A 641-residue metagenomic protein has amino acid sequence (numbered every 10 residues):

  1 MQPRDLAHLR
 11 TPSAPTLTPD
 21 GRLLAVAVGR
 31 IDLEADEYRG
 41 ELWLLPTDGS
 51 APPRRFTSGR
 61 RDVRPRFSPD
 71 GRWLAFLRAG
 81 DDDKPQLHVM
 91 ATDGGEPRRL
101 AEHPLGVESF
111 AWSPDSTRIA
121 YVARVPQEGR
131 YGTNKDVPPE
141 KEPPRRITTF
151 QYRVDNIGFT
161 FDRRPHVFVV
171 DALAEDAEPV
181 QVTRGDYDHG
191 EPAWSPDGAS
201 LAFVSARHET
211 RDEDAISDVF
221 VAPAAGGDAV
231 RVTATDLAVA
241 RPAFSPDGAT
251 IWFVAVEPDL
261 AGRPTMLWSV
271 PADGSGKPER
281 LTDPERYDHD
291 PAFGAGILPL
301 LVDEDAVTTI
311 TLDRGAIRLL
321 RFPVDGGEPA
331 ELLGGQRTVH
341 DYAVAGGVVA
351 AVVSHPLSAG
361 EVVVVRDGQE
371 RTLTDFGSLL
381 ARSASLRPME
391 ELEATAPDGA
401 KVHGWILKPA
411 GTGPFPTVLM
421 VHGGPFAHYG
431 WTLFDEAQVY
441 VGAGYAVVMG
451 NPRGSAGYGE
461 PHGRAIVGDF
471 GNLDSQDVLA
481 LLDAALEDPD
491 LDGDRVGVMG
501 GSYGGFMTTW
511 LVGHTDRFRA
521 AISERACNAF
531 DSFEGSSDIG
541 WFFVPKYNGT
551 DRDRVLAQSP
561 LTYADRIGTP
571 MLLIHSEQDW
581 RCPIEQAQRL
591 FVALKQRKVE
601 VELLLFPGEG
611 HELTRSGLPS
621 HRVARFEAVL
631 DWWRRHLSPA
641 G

Functional and structural regions predicted by a protein language model:
M1-T11, L44-V63, M90-G106, T133-K135 (+8 more regions): Multi-bladed beta-propeller domains
P19-D20, P69-D70, P114-D115, P196-D197 (+3 more regions): Residue-level detector of Asp-centered blade-edge/turn motifs that repeat once per structural unit in beta-propeller
L24, G71-L74, I119-A120, L201-A202 (+3 more regions): Hydrophobic beta-strand positions that form the internal "hydrophobic ladder" of WD40/Gbeta-like beta-propeller blades
E34-R39, G80-P85, G158-R164, R211-S217 (+3 more regions): Short, solvent-exposed loop/turn segments at conserved positions within beta-propeller repeat blades
R39-E41, R124-L173, S217, M266 (+3 more regions): Predominantly five- to eight-bladed beta-propeller fold
F376-D494, G501, F533-G535, I539: Cap/lid segment of the alpha/beta-hydrolase catalytic domain
P452-G641: Active-site-proximal cap/loop segments of hydrolase catalytic domains
